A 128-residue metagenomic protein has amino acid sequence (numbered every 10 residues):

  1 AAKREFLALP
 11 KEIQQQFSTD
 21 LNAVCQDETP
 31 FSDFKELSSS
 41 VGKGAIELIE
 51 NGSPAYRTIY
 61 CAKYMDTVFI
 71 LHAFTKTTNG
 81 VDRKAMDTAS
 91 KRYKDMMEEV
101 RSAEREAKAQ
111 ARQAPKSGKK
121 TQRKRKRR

Functional and structural regions predicted by a protein language model:
A1-A55, Y64-V68, T75-R128: Basic, Lys/Arg-enriched alpha-helical interface segments
T58-Y60: His/acidic/aromatic-lined binding-pocket segments of jelly-roll/cupin-type domains and related regulatory beta-sandwich
